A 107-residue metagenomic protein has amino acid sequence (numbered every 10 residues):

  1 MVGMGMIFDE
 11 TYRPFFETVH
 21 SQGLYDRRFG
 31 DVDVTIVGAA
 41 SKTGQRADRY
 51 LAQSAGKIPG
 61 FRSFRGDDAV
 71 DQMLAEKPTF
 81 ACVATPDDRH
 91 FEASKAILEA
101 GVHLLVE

Functional and structural regions predicted by a protein language model:
M1-V102: N-terminal glycine-/serine-/threonine-rich beta1-alpha1-beta2 phosphate-ribose binding loop of Rossmann-like
V106-E107: Hydrophobic residues in well-ordered beta-strands that form the structural core
